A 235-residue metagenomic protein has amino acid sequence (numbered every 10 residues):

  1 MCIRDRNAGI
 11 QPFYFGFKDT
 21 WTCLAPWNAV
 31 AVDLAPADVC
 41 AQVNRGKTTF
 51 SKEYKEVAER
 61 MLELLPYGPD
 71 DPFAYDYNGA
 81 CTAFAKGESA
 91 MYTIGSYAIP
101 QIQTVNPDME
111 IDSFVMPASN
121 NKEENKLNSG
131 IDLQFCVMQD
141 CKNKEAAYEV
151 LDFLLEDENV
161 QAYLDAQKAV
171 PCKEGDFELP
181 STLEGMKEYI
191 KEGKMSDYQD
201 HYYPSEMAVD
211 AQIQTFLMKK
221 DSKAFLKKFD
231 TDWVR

Functional and structural regions predicted by a protein language model:
R4, A80-F84, Q101, A147 (+2 more regions): Short, hydrophobic alpha-helical packing/hinge segments within bilobed ligand-binding/sensory domains
R4-R45, S89: Extracytoplasmic/periplasmic solute-binding protein
Y14, A90-G95, D112-F114: Paired acidic/hydrophobic, glycine-rich loop segments that form the ligand-binding mouth/hinge of periplasmic-binding
G16, Y77, I94-I99, I131-L133: Beta->alpha turn/N-cap motifs
V43-F73: Glycine-centered hinge/linker elements that transmit conformational signals in sensory and ligand-binding systems
P66, T104-A166: Extracytoplasmic/periplasmic substrate-recognition and gating elements
P72-K86: Short helix-initiation/N-cap motifs at beta->coil->alpha
V160-Q161, D165, E188-R235: Conserved C-terminal helix/tail region of periplasmic/extracytoplasmic solute-binding proteins
